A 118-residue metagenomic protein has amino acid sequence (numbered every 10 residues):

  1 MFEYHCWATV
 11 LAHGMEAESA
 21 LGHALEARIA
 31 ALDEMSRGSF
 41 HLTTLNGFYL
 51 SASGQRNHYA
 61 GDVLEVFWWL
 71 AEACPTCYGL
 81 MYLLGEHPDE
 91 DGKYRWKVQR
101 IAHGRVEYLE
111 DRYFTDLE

Functional and structural regions predicted by a protein language model:
M1-I29: Short, extreme N-terminal segment that most often corresponds to the first beta-strand
T9-H13, S39-F40, S53: Intrinsic disorder/low-complexity segments
A20-N46: An N-terminal amphipathic alpha-helical segment
T44-E118: Charged interaction segments
